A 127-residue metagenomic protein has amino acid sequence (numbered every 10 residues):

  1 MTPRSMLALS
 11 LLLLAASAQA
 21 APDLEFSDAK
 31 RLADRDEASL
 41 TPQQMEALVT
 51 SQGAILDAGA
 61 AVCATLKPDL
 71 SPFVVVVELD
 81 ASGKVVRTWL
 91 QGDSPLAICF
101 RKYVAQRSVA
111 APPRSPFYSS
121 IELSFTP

Functional and structural regions predicted by a protein language model:
M1-L7: Bacterial N-terminal signal peptides that target proteins for export
L7-L13: Hydrophobic helical h-region of N-terminal Sec-dependent signal peptides in bacterial secretory/periplasmic proteins
A15-S17: N-terminal signal peptide c-region/cleavage motif recognized by signal peptidases
Q19-P127: Charge-biased low-complexity segments
